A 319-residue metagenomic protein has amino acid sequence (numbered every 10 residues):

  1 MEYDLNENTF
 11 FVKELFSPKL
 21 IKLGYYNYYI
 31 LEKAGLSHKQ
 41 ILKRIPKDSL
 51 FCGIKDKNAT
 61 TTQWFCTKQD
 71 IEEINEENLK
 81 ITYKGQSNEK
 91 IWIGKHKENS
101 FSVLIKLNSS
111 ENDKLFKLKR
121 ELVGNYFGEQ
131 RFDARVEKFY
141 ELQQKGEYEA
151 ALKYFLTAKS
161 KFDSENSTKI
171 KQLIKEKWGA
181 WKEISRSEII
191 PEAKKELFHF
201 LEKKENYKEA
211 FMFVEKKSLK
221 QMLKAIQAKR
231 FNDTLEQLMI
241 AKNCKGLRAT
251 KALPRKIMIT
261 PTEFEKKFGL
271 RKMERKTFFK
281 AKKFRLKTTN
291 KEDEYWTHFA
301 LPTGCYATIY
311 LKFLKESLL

Functional and structural regions predicted by a protein language model:
M1-P302, T308-L319: Extended, charged/glycine-rich binding lobes that contact polyanionic ligands
